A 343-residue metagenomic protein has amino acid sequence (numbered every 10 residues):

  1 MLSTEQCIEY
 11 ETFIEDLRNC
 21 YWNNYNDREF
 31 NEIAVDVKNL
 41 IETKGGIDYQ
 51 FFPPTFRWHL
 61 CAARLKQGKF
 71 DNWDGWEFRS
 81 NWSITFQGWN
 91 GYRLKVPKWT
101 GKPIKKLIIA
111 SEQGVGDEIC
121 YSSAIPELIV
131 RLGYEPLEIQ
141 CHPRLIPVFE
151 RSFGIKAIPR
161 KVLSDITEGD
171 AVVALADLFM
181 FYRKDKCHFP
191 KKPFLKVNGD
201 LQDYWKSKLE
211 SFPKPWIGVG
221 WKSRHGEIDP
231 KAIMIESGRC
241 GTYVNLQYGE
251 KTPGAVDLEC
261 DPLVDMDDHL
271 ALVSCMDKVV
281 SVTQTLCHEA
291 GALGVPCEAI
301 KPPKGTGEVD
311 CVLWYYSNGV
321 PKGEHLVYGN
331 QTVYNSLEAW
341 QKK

Functional and structural regions predicted by a protein language model:
M1-K278, T283-K343: Alpha-helical solenoid repeat scaffolds of the TPR/TPR-like class and their adjacent stem/linker regions that mediate
